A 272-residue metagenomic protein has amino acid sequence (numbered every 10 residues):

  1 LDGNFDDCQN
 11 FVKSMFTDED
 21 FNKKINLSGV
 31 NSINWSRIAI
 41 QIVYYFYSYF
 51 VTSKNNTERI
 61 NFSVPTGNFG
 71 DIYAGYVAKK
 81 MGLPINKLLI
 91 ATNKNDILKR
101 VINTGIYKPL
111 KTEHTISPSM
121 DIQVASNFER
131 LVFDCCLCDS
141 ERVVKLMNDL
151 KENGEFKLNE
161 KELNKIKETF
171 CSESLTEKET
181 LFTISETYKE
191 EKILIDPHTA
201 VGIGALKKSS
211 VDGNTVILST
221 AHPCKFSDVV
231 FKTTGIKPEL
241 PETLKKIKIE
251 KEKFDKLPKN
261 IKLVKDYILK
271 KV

Functional and structural regions predicted by a protein language model:
L1-V272: PLP-dependent amino-acid enzyme catalytic core
